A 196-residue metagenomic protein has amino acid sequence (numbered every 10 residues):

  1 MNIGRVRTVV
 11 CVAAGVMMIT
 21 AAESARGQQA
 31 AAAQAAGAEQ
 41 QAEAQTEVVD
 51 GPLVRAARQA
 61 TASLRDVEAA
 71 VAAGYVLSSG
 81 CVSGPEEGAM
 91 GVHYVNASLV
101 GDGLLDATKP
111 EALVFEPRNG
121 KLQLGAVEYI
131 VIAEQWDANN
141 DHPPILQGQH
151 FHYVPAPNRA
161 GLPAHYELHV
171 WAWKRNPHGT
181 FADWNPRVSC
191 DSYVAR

Functional and structural regions predicted by a protein language model:
M1-V10: Bacterial N-terminal signal peptides that target proteins for export
V10-T20: Bacterial N-terminal signal peptides
A14-G15, A25, A30: Cleavable N-terminal signal peptides
I19-A22, G51: Helix-centric, low-specificity signal for extended rod-like, repetitive segments
Q28-R196: Primary mode marks residue(s) on the alpha4-beta5-alpha5 output face of response regulator receiver
